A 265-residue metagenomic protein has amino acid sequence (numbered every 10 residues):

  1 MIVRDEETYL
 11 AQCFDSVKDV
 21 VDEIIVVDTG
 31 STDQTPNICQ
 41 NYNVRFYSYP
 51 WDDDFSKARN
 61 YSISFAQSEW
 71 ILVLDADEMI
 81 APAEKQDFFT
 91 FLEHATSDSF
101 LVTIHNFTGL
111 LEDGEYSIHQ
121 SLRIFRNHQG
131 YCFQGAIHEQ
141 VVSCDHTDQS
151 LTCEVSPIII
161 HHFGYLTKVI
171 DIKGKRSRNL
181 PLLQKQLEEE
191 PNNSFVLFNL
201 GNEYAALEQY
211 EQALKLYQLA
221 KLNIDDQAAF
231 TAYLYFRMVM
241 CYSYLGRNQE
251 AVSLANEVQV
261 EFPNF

Functional and structural regions predicted by a protein language model:
M1-E23: Short, well-formed alpha-helical segments that are part of the catalytic scaffolds of diverse glycosyltransferases
S16, V20, D28-Q40, W51 (+1 more regions): A conserved acidic beta->alpha catalytic loop
P36-Y61, F65: Conserved donor nucleotide-binding strand/loop of the catalytic core
K57-I63, E69, L74, I80-K215 (+1 more regions): Catalytic-site signature of metal-activated, phosphate-bearing donor transferases, centered on the GT-A/GT-A-like
F195, A229-Y233: Start-of-helix register in tetratricopeptide repeats
L200, R237-M238: Structural register within alpha-helical repeat arrays
